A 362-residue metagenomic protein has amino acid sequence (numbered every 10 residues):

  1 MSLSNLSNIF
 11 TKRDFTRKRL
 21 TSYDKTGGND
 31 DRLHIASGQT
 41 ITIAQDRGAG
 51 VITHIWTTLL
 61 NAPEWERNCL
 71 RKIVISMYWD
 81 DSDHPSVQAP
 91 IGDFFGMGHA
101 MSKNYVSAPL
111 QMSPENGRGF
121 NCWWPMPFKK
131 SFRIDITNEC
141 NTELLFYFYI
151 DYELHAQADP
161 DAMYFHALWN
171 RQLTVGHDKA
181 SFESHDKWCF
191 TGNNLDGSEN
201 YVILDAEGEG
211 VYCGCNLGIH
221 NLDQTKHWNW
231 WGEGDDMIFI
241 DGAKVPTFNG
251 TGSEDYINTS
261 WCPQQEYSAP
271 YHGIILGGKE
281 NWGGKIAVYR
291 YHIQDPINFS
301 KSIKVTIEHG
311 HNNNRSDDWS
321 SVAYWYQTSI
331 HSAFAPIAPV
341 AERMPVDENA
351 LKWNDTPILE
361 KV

Functional and structural regions predicted by a protein language model:
M1-V362: Beta-strand-centric surfaces of beta-sandwich/beta-rich domains
